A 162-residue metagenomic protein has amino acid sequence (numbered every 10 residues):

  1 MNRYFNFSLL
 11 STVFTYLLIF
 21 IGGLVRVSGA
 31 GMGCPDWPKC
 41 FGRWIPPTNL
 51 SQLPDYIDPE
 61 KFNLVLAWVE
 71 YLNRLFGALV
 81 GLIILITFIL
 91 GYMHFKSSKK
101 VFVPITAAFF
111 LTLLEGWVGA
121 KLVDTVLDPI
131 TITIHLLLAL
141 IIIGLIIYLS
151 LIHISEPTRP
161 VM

Functional and structural regions predicted by a protein language model:
N6-S8, S98-A108: Membrane-interfacial loop-to-transmembrane alpha-helix junctions, especially the N-terminal start
F7-G33: N-terminal signal-anchor transmembrane alpha helix
F14-I21, V103-L122: Small-polar-interrupted transmembrane alpha-helices in polytopic inner-membrane proteins
V25-C34, G116-L136: Interfacial helix-loop-helix junctions of multi-pass membrane proteins
V27-V69: Extracytosolic (periplasmic/ER-lumenal) interhelical loops and adjacent juxtamembrane/interface segments of multi-pass
E70-G91: Hydrophobic alpha-helical transmembrane segments
V80-I84, A139-I152: Hydrophobic cores of alpha-helical transmembrane segments in multi-pass inner/ER membrane proteins, independent
I152-M162: Single conserved hydrophobic/aromatic residue that forms the stacking wall/gate of nucleotide- or nucleobase-binding
